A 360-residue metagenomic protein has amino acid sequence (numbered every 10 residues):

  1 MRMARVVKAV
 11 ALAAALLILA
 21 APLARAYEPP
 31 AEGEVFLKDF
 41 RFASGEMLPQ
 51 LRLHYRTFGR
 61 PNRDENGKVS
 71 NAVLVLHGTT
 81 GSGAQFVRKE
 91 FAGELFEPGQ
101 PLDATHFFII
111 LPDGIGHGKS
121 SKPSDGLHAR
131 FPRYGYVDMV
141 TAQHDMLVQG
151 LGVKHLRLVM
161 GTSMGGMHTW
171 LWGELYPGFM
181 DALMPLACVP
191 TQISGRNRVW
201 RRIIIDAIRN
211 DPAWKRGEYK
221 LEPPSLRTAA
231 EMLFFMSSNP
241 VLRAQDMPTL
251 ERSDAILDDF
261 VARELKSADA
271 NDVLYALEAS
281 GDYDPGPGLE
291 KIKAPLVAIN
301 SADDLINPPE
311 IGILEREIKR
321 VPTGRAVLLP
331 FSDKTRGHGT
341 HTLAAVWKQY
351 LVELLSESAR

Functional and structural regions predicted by a protein language model:
R56-D125: N-terminal cap/lid subdomain of alpha/beta-hydrolase-fold enzymes
V137-R157: Conserved acidic catalytic loop of the alpha/beta-hydrolase fold
H155-G195: Conserved hydrolase catalytic core segment
F179-R263: Alpha/beta-hydrolase-fold enzymes
D272-G288: Active-site nucleophile elbow and catalytic-triad environment of alpha/beta-hydrolase enzymes
I292, A298-N300: Short beta-strand/loop motif that positions the catalytic acidic residue of the alpha/beta-hydrolase fold
L305-G312: Conserved alpha/beta-hydrolase "acid-adjacent" motif
T323-R360: Catalytic active-site module of serine/aspartate enzymes centered on a nucleophile-bearing elbow/loop
